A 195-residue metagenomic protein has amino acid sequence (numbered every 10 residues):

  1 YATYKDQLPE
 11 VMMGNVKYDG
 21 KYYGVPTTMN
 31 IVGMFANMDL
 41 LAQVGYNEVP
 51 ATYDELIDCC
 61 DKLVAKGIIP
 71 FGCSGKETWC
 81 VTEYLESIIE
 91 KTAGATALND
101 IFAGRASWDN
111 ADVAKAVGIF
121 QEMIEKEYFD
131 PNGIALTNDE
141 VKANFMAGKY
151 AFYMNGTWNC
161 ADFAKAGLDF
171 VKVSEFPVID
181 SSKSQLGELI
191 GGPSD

Functional and structural regions predicted by a protein language model:
Y1-G33, I57, E83-Y84, A111-D112 (+2 more regions): Hinge/lid segment of periplasmic solute-binding proteins
Y1-L8, T92-K115, K165, V178-L189: Short, solvent-exposed loop/beta-turn-alpha elements that line the ligand-binding surface or hinge of extracytoplasmic
Y1-V11, N15-K17, D39-A51, A143-N144 (+3 more regions): Extracytoplasmic "Venus flytrap"/periplasmic binding protein-like
A42-V44, K126, K165-D195: Extracytoplasmic/periplasmic substrate-recognition and gating elements
V44-E48, Q121-A135, K149, A166-F170: A local structural motif
A51-I57, N132-M146: Short helix-initiation/N-cap motifs at beta->coil->alpha
C60-K62, F102-I134: Glycine-centered hinge/linker elements that transmit conformational signals in sensory and ligand-binding systems
N138, N155-C160, P177: Beta->alpha turn/N-cap motifs
